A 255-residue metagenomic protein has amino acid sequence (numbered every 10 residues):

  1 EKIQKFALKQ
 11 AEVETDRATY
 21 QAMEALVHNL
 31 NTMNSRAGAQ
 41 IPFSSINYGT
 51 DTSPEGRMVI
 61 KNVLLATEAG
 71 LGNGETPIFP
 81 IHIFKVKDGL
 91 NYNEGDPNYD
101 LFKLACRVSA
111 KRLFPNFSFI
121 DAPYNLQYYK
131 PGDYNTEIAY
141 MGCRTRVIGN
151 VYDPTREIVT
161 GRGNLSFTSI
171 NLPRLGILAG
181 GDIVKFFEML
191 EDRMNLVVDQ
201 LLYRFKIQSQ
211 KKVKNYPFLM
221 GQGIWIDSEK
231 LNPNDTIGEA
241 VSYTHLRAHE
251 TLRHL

Functional and structural regions predicted by a protein language model:
E1-V241: Conserved catalytic cores of very large enzyme subunits
T244-H254: Conserved small/polar residues in nucleotide/adenosyl-binding loops
